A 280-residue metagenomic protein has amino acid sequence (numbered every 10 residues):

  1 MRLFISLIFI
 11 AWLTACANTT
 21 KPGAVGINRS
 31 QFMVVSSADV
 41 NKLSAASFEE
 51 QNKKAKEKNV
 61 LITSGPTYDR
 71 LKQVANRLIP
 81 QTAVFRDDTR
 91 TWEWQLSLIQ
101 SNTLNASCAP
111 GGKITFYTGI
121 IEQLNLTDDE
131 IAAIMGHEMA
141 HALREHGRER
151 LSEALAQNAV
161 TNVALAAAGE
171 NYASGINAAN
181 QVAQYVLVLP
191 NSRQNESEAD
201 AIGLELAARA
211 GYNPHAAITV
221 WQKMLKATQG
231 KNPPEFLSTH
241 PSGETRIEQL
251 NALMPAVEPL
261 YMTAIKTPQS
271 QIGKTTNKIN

Functional and structural regions predicted by a protein language model:
M1-F9: Sec-dependent signal peptide recognition, specifically the positively charged N-region followed immediately by
L3, C16-N280: A Zn2+-metalloprotease active-site environment signal
